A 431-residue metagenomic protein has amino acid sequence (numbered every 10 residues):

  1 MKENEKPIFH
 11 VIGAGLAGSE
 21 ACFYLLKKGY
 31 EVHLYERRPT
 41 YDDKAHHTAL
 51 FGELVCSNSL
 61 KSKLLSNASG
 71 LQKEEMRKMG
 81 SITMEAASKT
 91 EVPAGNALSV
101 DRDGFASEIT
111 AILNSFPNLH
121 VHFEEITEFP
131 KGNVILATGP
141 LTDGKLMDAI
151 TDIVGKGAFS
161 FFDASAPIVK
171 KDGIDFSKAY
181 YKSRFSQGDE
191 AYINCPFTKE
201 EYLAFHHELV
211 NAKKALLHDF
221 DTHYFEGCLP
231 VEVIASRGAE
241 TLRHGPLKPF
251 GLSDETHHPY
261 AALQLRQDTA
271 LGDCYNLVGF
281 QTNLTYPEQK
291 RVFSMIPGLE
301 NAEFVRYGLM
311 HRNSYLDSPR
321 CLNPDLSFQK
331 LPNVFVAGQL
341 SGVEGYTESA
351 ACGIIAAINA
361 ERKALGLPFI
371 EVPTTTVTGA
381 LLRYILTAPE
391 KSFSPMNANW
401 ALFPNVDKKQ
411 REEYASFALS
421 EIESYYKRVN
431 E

Functional and structural regions predicted by a protein language model:
E5-A17: Beta1/beta-strand and adjacent pyrophosphate-binding region of the FAD-binding site in flavoprotein oxidoreductases
F23-A86, T374-I385: N-terminal FAD cofactor-binding segment of flavoenzymes
L65-S69, K73, S81-A94, V154-D163 (+1 more regions): A short alpha-helix-loop-beta-strand transition element characteristic of N-terminal alpha/beta dinucleotide-binding
E75-A149: Feature captures the FAD/FMN-dependent oxidoreductase FAD-binding
S115-R291: Predominantly flavin-linked oxidoreductase catalytic cores and closely associated redox partners
L277-V343, A350-C352, I370-T387, F393-P395: A glycine-rich dinucleotide-binding beta-alpha-beta segment and adjacent secondary-structure elements that constitute
S349-E371: Internal hydrophobic alpha-helix adjacent to the cofactor/substrate pocket in enzyme cavities
F393-E431: C-terminal auxiliary extensions adjacent to catalytic cores
